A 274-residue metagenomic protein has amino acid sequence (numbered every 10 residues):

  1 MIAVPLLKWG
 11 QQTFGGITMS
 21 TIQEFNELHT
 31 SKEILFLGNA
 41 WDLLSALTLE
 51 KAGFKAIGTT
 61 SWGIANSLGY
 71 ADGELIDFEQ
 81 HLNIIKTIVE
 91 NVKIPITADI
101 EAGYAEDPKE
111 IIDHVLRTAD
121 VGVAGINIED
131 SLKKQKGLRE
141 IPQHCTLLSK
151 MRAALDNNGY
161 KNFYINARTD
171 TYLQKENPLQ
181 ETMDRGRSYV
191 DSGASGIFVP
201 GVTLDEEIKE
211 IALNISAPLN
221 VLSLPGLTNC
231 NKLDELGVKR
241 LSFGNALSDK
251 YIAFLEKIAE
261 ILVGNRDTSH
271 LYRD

Functional and structural regions predicted by a protein language model:
M1-I2, K8, G122, S192: N-terminal cationic amphipathic segment used for targeting or macromolecule association
A3-T18: Short, Lys/Arg-enriched N-terminal segments with co-localized hydrophobic residues within the first ~10-30 amino acids
W9-T13, A102, D130: Intrinsic disorder/low-complexity segments enriched in polar/small residues
T21-L28, L35-E74, F78-K93, Y104-V221 (+2 more regions): Alpha/beta enzyme core
F25, A153, N245-D274: Extended, intrinsically disordered, low-complexity segments
I34-L35, T268: A general structural signal for well-ordered secondary-structure junctions
